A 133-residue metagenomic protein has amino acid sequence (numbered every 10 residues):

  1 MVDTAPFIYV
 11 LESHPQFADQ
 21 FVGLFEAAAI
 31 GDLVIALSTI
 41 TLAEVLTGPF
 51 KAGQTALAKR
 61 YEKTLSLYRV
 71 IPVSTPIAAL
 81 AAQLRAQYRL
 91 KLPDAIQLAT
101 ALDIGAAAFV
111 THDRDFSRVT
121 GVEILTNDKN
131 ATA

Functional and structural regions predicted by a protein language model:
M1-A36, P49-Y61, K129-A133: Short, well-structured N-terminal submotif of metal-dependent ribonuclease cores
V2, A36-L37, P72, L92 (+1 more regions): Short beta-strand scaffold positions
T4, T39, D94-L98: Conserved glycosyltransferase catalytic-site signature
S13, S66-Q87: Acidic catalytic patch
I30-D32, T64-Y68, Q87, V119: Structured helix-beta-strand junction loops
Y68, L98-A133: Acidic, PIN/NYN-like endoribonuclease modules and their adjacent C-terminal/linker elements
